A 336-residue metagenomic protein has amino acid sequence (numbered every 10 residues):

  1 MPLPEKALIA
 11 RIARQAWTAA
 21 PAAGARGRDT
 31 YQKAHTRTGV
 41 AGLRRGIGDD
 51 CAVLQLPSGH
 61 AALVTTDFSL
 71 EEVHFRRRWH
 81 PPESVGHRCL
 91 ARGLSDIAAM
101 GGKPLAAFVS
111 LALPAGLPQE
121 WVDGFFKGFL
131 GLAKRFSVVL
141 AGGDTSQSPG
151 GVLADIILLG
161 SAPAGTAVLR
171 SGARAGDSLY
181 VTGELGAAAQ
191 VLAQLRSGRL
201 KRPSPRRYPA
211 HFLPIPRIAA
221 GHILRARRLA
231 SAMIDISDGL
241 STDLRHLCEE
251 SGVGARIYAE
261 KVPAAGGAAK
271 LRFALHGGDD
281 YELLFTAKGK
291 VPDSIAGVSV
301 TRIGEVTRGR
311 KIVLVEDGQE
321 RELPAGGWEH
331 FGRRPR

Functional and structural regions predicted by a protein language model:
M1-P21, R37, H60, H80 (+4 more regions): Glycine-/charge-enriched secondary-structure boundary and capping motifs
A10-P21, Y31, R37-V181: Glycine-rich phosphate/pyrophosphate-binding loop regions near the starts of catalytic domains
G27-R28: Short, low-complexity, intrinsically disordered N-terminal modules that encode targeting/processing signals
D49-D50, A141-G143, A164-V168, R217-A220 (+2 more regions): Glycine-rich, charged/polar anion/phosphate-binding loops that engage phosphate groups from diverse ligands
L63-T66, G151-L153, A167-I223: Short, acidic (Asp/Glu-rich) active-site segment that either coordinates a divalent metal cofactor
F68-S69, L185, G239, K290: Short glycine-rich anion-binding loops that position phosphate/pyrophosphate groups of nucleotides and phosphorylated
V73, A189-V191, L244: Short helix/loop capping segments that flank catalytic or ligand/cofactor-binding pockets
